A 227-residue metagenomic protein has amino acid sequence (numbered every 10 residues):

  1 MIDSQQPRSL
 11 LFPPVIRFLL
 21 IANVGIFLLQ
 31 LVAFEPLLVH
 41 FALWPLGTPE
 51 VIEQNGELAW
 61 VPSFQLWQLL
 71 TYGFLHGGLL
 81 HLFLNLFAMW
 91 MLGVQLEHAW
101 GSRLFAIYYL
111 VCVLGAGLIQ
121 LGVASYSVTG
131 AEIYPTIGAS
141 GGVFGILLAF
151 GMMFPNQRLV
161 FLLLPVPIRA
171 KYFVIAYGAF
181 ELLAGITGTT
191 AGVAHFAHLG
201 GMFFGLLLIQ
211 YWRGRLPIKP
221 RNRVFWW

Functional and structural regions predicted by a protein language model:
M1-W227: A detector for small-residue-rich transmembrane helices and their helix-helix packing motifs
